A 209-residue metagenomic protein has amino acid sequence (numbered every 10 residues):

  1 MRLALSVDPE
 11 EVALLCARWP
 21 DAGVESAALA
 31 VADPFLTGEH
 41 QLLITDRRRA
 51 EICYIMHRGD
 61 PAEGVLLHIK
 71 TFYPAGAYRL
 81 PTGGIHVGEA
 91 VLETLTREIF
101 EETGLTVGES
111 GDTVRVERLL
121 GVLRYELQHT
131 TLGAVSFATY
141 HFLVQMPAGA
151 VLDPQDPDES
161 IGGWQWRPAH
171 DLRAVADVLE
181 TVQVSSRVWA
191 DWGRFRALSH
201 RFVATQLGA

Functional and structural regions predicted by a protein language model:
R2-A4, A75-G76, G149-A209: Nudix hydrolase/Nudix homology domain
L3-C53, G59-P61: Acidic, metal-coordinating catalytic segment for phosphate/diphosphate chemistry, firing primarily on the Nudix
R49-E51, Y73-A75, L80, V135-T139: Short connector loops at helix/strand junctions that flank enzyme active sites, especially segments positioning acidic
M56-R58, Q145-M146: Residue-level signal for short segments within beta-strands and strand-turn junctions of well-structured beta-sheet
G59-G64, T130-A134: Short, solvent-exposed loop/turn segments that connect beta-strands within catalytic domains and beta-strand-rich
A62-E101: Conserved Nudix-box catalytic region and its N-terminal flanking loop in Nudix hydrolases and closely related
I85-V182: Unchanged
